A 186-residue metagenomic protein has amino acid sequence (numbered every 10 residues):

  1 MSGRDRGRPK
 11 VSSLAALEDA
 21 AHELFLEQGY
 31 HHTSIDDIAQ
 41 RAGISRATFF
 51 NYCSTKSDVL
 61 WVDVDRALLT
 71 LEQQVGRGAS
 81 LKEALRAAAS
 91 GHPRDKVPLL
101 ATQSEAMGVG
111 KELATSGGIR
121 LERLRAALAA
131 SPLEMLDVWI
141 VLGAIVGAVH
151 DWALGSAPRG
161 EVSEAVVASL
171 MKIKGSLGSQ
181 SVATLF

Functional and structural regions predicted by a protein language model:
M1-Q28, H32-I44: Basic, helix-initiating cap at the start of DNA-binding domains
L17, T55-L60, T70-L71: Short amphipathic alpha-helical segment with a characteristic S/N-K-E followed by hydrophobic residues
G43-C53: Short hydrophobic/aromatic patch on the recognition helix
L69-Q103: Hydrophobic alpha-helical connector segments
E83, L136-A144, E164, A168: Amphipathic alpha-helical interaction segments
H92, A148-S156: Secondary-structure edge/capping motif, primarily at the C-terminal ends of alpha-helices and the immediately following
G110-W139, G147: Amphipathic alpha-helical packing segments from all-alpha helical-bundle domains
L154-F186: C-terminal peripheral helix-coil segments that are non-catalytic and often amphipathic
